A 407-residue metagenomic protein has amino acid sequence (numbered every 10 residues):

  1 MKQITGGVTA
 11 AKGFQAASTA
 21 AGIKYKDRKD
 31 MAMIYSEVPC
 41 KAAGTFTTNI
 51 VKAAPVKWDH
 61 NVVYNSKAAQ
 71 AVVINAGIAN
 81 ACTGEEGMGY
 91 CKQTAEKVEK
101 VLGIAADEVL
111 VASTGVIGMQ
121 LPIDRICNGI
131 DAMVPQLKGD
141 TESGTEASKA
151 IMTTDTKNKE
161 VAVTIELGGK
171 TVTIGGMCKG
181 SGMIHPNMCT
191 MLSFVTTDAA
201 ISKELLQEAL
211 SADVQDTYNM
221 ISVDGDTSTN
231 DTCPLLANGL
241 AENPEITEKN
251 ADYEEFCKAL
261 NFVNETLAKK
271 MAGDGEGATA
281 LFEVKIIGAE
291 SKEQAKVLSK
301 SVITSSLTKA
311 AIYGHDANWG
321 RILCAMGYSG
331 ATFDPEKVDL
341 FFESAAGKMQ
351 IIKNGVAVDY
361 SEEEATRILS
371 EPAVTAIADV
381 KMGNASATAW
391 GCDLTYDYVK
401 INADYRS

Functional and structural regions predicted by a protein language model:
M1-N75, A79-Y90, E99-S407: A structural signal for small-residue-enriched, beta-sheet-centric alpha/beta enzyme cores and oligomeric scaffold folds
A95: Generic structural marker for isolated residues within well-ordered, non-membrane alpha-helices of soluble domains
